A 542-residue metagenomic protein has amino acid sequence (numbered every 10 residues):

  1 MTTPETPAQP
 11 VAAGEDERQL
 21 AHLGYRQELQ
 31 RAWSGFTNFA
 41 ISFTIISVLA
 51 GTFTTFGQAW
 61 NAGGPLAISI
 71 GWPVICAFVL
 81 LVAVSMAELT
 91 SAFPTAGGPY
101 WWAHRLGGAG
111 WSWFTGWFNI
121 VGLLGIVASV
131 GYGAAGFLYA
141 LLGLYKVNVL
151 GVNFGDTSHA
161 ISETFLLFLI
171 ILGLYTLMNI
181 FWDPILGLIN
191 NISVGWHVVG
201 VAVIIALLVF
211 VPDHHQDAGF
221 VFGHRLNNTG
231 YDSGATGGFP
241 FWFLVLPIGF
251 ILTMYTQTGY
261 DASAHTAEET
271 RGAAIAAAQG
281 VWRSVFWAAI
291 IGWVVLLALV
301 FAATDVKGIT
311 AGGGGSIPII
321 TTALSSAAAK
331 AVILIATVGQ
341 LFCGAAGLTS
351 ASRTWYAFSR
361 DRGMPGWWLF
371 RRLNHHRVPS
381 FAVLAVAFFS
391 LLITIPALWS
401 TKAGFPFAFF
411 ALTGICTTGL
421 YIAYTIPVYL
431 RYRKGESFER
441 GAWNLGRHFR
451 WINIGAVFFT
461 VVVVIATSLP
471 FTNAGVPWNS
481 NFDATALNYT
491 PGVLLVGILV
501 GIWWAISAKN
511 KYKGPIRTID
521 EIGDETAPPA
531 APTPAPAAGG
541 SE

Functional and structural regions predicted by a protein language model:
M1-W33, V428-I452, P470-E542: Terminal cytosolic tails of multi-pass membrane transporters, especially the segment immediately following the final
L23-G136, M254, Y260-S263, V332 (+2 more regions): Transmembrane helix-boundary motif of multi-pass solute transporters/channels
T37-F53, V84, F168-L174, T229-A302 (+1 more regions): Hydrophobic, membrane-embedded alpha-helices of multi-pass small-molecule transporters
V48, V74-L81, H197-P212, Q257 (+3 more regions): Selective recognition of specific alpha-helical transmembrane segments in multi-pass small-molecule
T95, F118-G136, L252, Q257-T270 (+4 more regions): Membrane-helix boundary/coupling elements in multi-pass transport proteins
W101-G108, A140-V152, R225-G237, F241 (+2 more regions): TM-loop-TM module centered on a large, flexible mid-protein loop between adjacent transmembrane helices in multi-pass
G136-G143, G195-D232, M254, A298-A303 (+2 more regions): Hydrophobic alpha-helical segments and their helix-loop junctions in multi-pass secondary transporters
E163-H224, T258, V281-V285, T413-I426 (+4 more regions): Membrane-interface loop-to-helix entry segments
